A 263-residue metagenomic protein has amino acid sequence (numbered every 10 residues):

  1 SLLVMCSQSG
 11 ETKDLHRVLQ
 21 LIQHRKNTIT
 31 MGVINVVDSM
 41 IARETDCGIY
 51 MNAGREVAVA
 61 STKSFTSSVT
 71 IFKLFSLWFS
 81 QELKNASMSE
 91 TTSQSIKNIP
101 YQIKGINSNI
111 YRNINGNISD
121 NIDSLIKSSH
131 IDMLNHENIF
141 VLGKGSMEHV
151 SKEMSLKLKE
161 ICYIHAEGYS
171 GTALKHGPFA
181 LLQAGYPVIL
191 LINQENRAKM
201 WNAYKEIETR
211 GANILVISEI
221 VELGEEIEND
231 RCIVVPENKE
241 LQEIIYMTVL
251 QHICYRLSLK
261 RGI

Functional and structural regions predicted by a protein language model:
S1-I263: A SIS-like phosphosugar-recognition module
